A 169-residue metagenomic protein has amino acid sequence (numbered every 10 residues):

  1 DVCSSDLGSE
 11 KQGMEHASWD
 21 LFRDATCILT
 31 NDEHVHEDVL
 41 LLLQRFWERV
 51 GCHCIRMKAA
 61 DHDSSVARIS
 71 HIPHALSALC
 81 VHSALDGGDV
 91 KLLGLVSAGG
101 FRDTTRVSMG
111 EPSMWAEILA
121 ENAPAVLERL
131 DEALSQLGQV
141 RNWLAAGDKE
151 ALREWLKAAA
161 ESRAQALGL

Functional and structural regions predicted by a protein language model:
V2-S4: Short, small-residue-biased leader/transition segments that mark boundaries at the very start of proteins
D6-L7, H34, D61, E111: Residue-level detector of flexible, active-site-proximal loop/helix-junction positions within diverse enzyme catalytic
L7-G13: Short gly/ser/thr-rich secondary-structure transition/capping motifs
Q12, E37-L41, L130: Conserved strand-to-helix beginnings and helix N-cap segments that scaffold or border functional pockets
E15-L21, A116-E117: Short, flexible, solvent-exposed loop/turn segments with mixed acidic/basic and small polar residues
W19-R106: Internal alpha-helical scaffold of NAD(P)-dependent oxidoreductase catalytic cores
V90-A159: Interdomain hinge/lid region at the active-site interface of Rossmann-like NAD(P)-dependent oxidoreductases
A164-L169: Long, positively charged, glycine-interspersed low-complexity recognition regions
